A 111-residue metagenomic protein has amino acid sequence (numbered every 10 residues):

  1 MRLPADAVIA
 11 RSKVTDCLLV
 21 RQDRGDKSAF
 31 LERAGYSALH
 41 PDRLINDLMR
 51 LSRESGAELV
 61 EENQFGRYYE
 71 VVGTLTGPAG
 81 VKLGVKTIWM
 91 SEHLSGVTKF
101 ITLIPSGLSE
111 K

Functional and structural regions predicted by a protein language model:
M1-G73: Compact soluble domain cores
N63-E110: Short, compact, well-ordered microdomains
